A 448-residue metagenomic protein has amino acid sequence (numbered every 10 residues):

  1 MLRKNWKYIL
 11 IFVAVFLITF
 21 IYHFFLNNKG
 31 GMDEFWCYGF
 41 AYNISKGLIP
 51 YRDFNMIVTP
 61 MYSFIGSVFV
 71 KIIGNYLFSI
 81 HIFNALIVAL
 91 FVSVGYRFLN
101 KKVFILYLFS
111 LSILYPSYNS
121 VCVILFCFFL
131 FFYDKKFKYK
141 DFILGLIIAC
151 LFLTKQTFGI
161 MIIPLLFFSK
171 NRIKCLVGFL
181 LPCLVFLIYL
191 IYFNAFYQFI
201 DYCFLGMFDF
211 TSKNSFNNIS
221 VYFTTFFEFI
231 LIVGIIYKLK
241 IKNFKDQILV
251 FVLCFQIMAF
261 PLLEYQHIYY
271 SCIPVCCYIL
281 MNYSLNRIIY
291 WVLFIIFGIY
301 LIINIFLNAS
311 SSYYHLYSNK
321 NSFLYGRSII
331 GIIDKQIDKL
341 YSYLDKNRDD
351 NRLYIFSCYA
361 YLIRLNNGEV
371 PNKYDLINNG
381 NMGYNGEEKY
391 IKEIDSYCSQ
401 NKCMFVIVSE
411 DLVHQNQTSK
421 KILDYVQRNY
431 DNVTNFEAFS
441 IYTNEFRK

Functional and structural regions predicted by a protein language model:
L2, M161-L181, I279: Perimembrane helix-loop-helix junctions
K7-F16, N171-I191, I230, Y290-Y300: Hydrophobic alpha-helical membrane-interfacial segments at the cytosolic entry of transmembrane helices
L26-F40, Y51-V68, N75-F78, I332: Extracytoplasmic catalytic/substrate-binding loops of multi-pass membrane glycan-assembly enzymes
I82-V103, I236-L239: Transmembrane-helix motifs of polytopic, lipid-linked glycan transferases
F83-I87, F109-Y133, T154, I160 (+1 more regions): Multi-pass, polyprenyl lipid-linked donor-dependent membrane glycosyltransferases
V92-V94, T224-I257, C276-N282: Hydrophobic, aromatic-rich transmembrane alpha-helices and their immediate juxtamembrane boundary segments
L108-L111, D141-Q156, M161-F167, V252-L262: Membrane-interface alpha helices of multi-pass inner-membrane proteins
N321-M382, Y397-S399, C403-N416, E437 (+1 more regions): Short periplasmic/luminal acceptor-recognition loop of GT-C membrane glycosyltransferases, typified by
